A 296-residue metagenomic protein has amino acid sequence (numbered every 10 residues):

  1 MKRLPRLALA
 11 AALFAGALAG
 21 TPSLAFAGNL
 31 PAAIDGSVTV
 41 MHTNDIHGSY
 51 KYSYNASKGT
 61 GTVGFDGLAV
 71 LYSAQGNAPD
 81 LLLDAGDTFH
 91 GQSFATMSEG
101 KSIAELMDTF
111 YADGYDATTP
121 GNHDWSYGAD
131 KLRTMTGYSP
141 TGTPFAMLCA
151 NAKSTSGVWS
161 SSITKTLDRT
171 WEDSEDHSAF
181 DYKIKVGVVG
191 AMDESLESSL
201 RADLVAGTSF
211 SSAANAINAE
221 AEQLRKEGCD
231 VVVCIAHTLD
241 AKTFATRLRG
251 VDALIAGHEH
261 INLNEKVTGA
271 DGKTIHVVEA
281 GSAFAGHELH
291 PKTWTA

Functional and structural regions predicted by a protein language model:
M1-L9: Bacterial N-terminal signal peptides that target proteins for export
L4, A15-F26: C-terminal segment of classical bacterial N-terminal signal peptides
F26-A296: Acidic, metal/ion-coordinating pockets
